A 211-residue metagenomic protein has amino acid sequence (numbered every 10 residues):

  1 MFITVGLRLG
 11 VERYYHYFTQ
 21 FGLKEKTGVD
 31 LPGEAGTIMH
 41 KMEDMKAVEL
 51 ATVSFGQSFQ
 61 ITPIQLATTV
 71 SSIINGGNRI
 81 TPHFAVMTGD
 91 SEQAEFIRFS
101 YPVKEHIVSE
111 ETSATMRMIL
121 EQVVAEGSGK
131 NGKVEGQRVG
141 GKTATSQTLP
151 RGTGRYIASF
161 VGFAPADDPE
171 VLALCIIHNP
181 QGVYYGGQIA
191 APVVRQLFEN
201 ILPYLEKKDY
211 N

Functional and structural regions predicted by a protein language model:
M1-N179: Beta-lactam-recognizing serine transpeptidase/beta-lactamase-like catalytic domain environment
Q93-P102, A191-N211: Short, gly/Ser/Thr-rich active-site loops of penicillin-recognizing serine hydrolases
E110, Q188-P192: Short, conserved loop/turn and helix-capping segments at secondary-structure boundaries that abut family-defining
N179-I189: A short acidic/glycine-rich loop-to-helix N-cap element
